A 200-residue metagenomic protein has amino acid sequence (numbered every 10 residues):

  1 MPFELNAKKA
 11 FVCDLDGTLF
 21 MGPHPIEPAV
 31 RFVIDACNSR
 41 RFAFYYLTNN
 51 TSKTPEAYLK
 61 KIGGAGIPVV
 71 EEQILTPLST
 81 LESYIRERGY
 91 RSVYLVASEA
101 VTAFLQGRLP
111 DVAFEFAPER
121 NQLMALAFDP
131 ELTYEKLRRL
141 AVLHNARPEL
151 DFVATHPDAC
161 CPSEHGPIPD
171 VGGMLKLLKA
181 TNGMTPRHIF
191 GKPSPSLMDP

Functional and structural regions predicted by a protein language model:
M1-L15, L19-P200: HAD-like aspartate-dependent phosphatase fold
